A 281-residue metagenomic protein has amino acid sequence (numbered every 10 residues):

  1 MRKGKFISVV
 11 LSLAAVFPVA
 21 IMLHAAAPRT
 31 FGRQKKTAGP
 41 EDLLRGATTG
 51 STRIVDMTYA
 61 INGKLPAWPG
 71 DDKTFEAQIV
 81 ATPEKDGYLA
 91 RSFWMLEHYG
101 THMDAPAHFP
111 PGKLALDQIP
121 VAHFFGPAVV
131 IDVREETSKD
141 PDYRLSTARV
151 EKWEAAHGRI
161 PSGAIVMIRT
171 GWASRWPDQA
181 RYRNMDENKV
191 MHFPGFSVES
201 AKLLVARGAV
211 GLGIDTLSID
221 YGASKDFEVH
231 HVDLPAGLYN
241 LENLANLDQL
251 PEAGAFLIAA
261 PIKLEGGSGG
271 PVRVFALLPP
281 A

Functional and structural regions predicted by a protein language model:
R2-S8, S12, V16-A281: Active-/binding-site microenvironments in catalytic and ligand-binding cores
